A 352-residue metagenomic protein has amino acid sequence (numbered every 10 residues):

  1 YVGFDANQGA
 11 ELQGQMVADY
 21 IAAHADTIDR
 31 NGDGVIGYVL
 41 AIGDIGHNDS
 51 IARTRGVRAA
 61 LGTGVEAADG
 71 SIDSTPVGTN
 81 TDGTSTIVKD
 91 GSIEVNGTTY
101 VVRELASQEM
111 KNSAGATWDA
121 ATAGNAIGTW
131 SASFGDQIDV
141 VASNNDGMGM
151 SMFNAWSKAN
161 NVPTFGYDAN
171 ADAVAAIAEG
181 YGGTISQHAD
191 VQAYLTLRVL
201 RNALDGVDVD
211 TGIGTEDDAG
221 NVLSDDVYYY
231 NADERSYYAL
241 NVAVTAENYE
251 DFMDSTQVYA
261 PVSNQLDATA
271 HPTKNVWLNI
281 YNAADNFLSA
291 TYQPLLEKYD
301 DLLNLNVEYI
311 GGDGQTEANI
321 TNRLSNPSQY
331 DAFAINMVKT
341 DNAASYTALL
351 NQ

Functional and structural regions predicted by a protein language model:
Y1-Q352: A residue-level marker of the well-folded mature domains of exported/periplasmic proteins
